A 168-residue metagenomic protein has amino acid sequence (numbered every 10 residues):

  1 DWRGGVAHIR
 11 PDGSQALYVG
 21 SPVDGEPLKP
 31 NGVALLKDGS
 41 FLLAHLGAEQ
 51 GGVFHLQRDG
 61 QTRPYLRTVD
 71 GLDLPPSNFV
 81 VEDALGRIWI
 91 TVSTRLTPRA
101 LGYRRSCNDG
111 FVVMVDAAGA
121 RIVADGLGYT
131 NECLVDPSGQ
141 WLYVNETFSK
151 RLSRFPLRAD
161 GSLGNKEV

Functional and structural regions predicted by a protein language model:
D1-V168: Sequence-structural signature of mature extracellular/luminal beta-sheet repeat domains, prominently beta-propellers
